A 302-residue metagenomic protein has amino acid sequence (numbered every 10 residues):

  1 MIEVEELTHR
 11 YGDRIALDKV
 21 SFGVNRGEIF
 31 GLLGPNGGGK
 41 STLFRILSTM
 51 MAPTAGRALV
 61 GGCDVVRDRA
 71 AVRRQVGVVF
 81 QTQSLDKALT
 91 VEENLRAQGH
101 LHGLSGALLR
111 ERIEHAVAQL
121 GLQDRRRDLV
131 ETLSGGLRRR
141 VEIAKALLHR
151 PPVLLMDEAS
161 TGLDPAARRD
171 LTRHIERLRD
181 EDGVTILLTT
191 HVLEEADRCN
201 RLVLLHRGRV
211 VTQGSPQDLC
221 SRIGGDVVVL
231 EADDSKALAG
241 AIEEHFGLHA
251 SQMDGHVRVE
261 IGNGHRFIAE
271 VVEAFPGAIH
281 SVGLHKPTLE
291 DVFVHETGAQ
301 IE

Functional and structural regions predicted by a protein language model:
R96, H100, A107-R125: Conserved ABC ATPase "signature" region
R150: Conserved catalytic motifs of ABC-family nucleotide-binding domains
L154-D157: Catalytic Walker B motif of ABC-type/P-loop ATPase nucleotide-binding domains
R169-E181, E194: Helical segment within the ABC ATPase nucleotide-binding domain
Q213-G214: ABC ATPase "signature
G225-E302: Short, charged/small-residue-rich alpha-helical element at the C-terminal edge of ABC transporter nucleotide-binding
